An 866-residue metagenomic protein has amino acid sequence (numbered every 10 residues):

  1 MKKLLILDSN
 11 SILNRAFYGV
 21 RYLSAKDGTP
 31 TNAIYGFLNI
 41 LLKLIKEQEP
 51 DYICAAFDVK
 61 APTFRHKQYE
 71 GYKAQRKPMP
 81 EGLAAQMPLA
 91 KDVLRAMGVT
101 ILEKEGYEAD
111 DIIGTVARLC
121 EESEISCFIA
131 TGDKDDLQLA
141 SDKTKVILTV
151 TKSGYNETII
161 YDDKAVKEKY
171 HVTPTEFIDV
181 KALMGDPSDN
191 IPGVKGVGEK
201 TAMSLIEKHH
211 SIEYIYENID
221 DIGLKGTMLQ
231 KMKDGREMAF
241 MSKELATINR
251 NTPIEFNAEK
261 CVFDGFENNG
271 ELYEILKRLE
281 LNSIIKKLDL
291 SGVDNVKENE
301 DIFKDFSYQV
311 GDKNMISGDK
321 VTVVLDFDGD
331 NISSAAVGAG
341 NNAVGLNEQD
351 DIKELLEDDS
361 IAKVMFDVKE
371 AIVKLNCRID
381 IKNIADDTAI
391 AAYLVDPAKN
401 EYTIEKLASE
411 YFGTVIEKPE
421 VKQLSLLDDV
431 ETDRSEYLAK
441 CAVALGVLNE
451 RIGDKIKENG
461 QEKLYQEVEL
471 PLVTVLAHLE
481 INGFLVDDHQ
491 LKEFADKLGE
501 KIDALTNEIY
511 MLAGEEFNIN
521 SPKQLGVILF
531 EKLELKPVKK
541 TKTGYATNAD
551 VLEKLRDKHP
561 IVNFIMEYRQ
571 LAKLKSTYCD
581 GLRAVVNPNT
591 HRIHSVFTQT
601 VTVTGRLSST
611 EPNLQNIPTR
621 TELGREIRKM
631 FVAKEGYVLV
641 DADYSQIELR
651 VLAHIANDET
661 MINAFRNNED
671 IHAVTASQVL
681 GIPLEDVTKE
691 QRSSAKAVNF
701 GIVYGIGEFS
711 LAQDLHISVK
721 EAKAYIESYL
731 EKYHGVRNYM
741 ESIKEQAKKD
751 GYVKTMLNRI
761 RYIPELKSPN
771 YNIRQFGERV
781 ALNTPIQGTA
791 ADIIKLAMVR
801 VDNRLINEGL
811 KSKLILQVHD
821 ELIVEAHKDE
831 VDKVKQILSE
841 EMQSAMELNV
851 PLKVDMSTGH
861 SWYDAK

Functional and structural regions predicted by a protein language model:
L4-L5, S9, R15-C54, E70-G71 (+4 more regions): Conserved RNase H-like, two-metal-ion catalytic cores of nucleic-acid enzymes
S24-A25, A74-P253: Extended two-metal-dependent nuclease catalytic cores across DNA- and RNA-processing enzymes
S153-K181, E300-F303, D330-E458, V468-L472 (+1 more regions): Active-site-proximal helix-loop-helix substrate-binding element of RNase H-like nuclease domains
G235-N347, L426-T619, V638, E648 (+5 more regions): Conserved "right-hand" nucleotidyltransferase catalytic core of DNA-directed polymerases
A336-A343, D367, V395-K418, K422-L426 (+3 more regions): Function-dense linear segments that define catalytic or interfacial modules in macromolecule-processing proteins
I456-V468, L472, I793, A797-V818 (+1 more regions): Active-site palm subdomain of RNA-directed nucleic acid polymerases
I481, N587, H594, Q599-T602 (+3 more regions): Conserved catalytic core of nucleic-acid polymerases
E500-N507, M511-N563, E731-R779, N783 (+1 more regions): C-terminal polymerase-core module
